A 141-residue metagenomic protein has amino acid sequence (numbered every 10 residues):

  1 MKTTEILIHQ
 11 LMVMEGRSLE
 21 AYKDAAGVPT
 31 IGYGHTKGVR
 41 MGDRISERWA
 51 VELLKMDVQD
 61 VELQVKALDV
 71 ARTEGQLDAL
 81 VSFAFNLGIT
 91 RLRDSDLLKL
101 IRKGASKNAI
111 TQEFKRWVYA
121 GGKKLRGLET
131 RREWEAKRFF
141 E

Functional and structural regions predicted by a protein language model:
M1-V28, H35-V70, T90-E141: Long, amphipathic alpha-helical surface segments
E74-D96: Mid-chain, well-packed structural core segment of small domains
